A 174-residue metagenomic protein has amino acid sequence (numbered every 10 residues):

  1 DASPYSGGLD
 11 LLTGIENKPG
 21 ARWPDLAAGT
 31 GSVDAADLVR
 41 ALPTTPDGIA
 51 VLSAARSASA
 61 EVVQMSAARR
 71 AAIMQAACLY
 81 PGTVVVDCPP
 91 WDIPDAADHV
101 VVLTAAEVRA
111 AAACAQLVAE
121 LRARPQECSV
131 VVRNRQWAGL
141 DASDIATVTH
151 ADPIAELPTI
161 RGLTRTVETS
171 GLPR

Functional and structural regions predicted by a protein language model:
A2-V51: Phosphate-binding loop that captures ATP/GTP phosphates
P4-Y5, K18, S57-S59, E107-V108 (+2 more regions): Conserved nucleotide-binding/hydrolysis micro-motifs of P-loop NTPases
T13, T45, A96-A97, R124 (+1 more regions): Short, structured coil segments at secondary-structure junctions
D34-W91: Cytosolic-facing regulatory segments adjacent to core modules
T83, H99-V102, A151-A155: Well-ordered beta-strand positions
P89-V108: Inter-motif core of Ras-like GTPase G domains
L103, R109, Q116, Q126-E127: Helical hairpin unit composed of two closely spaced alpha helices linked by a short loop
A123-R174: C-terminal lobe/tail of nucleotide-utilizing enzymes
